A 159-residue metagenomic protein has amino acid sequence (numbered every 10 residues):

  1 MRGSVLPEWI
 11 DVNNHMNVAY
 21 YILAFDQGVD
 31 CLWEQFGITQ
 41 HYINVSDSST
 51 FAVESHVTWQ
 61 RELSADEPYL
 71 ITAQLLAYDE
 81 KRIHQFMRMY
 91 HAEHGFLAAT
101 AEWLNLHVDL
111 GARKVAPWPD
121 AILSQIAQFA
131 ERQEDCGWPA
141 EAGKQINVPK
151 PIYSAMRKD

Functional and structural regions predicted by a protein language model:
M1, W59, L63-P68, L76-D159: HotDog/MaoC-like acyl-thioester-processing domains
M1-P7: Short amphipathic
W9-N13, W59-R61: Short helix-to-loop capping/linker segments positioned immediately adjacent to catalytic or ligand/cofactor-binding
V12-L23: A conserved, well-ordered hydrophobic junction motif at loop->secondary-structure transitions
M16, T50-A52, A98: A broad, structural micro-motif
F25, A73, R113: GIY-YIG nuclease signature motif recognition
L32-A77, K81-I83: Hydrophobic beta-strand-centered segment that forms part of the acyl-chain substrate-binding groove
